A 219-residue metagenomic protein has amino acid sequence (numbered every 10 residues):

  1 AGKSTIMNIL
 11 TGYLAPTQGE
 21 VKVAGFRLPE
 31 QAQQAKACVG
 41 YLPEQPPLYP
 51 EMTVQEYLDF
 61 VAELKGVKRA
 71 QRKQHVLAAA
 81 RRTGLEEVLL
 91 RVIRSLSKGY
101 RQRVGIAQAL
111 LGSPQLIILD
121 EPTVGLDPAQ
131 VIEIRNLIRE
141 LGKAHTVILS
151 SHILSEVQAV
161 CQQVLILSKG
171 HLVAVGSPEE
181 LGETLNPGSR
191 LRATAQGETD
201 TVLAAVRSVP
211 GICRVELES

Functional and structural regions predicted by a protein language model:
A1-S168, V173-A174: ABC transporter nucleotide-binding domains
R135-S219: ABC transporter nucleotide-binding domain
